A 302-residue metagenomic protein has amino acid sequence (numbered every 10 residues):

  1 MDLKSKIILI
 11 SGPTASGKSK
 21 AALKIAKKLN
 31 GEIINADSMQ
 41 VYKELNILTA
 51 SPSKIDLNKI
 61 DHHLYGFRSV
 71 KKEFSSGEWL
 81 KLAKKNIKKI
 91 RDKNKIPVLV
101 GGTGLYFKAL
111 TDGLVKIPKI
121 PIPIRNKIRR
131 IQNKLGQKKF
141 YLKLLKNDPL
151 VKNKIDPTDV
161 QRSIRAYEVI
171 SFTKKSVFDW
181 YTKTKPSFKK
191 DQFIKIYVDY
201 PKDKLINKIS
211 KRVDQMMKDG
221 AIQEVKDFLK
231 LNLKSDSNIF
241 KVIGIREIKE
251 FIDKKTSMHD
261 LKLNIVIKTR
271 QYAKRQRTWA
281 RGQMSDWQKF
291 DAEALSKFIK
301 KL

Functional and structural regions predicted by a protein language model:
M1-L302: Phosphate/pyrophosphate-binding catalytic cores of soluble transferases and nucleic-acid-acting enzymes
